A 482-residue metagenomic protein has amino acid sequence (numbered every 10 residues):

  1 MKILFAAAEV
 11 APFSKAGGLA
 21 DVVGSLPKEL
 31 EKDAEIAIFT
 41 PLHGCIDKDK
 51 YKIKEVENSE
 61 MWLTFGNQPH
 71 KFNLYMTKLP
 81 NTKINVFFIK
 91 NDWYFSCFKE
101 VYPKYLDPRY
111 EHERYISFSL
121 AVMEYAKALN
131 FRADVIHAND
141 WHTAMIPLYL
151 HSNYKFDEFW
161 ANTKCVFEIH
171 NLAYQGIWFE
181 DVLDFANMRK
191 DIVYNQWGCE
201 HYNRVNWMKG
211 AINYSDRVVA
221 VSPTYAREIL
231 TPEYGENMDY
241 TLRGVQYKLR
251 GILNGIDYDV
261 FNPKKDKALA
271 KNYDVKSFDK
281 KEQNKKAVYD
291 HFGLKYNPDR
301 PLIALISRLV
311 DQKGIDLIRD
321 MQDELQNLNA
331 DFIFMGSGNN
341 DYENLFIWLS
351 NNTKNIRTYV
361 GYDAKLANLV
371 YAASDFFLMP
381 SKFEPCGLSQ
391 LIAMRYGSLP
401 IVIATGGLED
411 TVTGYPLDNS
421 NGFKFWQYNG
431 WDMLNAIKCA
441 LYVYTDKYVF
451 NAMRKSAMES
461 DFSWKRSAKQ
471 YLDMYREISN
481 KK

Functional and structural regions predicted by a protein language model:
M1-K482: Catalytic cores of nucleotide-sugar-dependent glycosyltransferases that transfer UDP/GDP/TDP-activated
